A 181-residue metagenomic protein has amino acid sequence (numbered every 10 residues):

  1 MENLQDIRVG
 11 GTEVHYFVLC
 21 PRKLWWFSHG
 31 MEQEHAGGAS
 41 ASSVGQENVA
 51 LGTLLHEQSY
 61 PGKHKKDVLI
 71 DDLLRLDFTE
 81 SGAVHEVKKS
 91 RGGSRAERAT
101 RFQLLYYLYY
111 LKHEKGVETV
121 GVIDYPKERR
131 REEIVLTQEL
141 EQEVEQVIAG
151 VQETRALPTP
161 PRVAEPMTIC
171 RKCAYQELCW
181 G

Functional and structural regions predicted by a protein language model:
M1-V84, K88-R98, F102: Metal-dependent nuclease catalytic cores that hydrolyze phosphodiester bonds in DNA/RNA, characterized by
V14, C20, L24, T159-G181: Cysteine-cluster motifs in flexible loop/terminal segments that predominantly coordinate metals
Y16-L19, W26-F27, Q142, Q146-E153 (+1 more regions): Charged/polar, solvent-exposed surface patches and flexible loops
W25-W26, G37, Q152, A156-V163: Residue-level signal for secondary-structure boundary elements
F27-H35, L111-E118, G181: Short helix-capping/linker segments at secondary-structure and domain boundaries
M31, E57, G150-L157, G181: A structural signal for alpha-helix termini and helix-coil/disorder junctions
G37-A41, N48-T53, R131-V135, C170-L178: Short amphipathic alpha-helical patches
I70-L74, T79-T159, E177: Nucleic-acid nuclease catalytic cores
